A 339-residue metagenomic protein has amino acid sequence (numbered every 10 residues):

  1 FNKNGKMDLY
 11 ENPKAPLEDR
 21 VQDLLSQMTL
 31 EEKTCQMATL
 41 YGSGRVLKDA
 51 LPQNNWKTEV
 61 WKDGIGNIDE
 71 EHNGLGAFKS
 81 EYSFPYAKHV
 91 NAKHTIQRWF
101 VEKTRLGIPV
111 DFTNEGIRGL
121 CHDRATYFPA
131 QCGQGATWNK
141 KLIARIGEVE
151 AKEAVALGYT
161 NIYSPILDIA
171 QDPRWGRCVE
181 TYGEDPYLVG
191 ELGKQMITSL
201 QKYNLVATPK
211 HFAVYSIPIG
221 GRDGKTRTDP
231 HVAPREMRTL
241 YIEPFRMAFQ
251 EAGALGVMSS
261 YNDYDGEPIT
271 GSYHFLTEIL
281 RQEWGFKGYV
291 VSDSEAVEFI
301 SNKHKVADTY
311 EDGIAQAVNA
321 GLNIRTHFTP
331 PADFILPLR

Functional and structural regions predicted by a protein language model:
F1-R339: Glycoside hydrolase catalytic-domain context in secreted enzymes
